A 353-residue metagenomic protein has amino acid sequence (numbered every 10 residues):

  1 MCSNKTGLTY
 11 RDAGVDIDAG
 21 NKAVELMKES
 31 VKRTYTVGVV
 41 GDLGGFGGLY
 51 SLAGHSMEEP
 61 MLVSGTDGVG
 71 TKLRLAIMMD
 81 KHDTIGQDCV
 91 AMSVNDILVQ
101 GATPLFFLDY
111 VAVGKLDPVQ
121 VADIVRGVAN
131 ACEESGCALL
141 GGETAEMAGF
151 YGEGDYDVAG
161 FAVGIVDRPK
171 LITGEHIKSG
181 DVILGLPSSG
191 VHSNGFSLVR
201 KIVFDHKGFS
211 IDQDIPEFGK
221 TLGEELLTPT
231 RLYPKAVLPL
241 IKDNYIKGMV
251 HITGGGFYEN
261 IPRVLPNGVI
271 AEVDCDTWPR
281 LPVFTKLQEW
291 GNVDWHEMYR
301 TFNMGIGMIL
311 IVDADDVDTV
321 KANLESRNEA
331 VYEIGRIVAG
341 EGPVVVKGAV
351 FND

Functional and structural regions predicted by a protein language model:
C2-D12, Q120-A138, Y151-Y156, S210 (+2 more regions): Glycine-/charge-enriched secondary-structure boundary and capping motifs
C2-V37: N-terminal amphipathic/basic leader segments beginning at the initiator methionine
D16, D67, G180, H251 (+1 more regions): Residue-level signature of catalytic and energy-coupling elements of molecular machines, predominantly ATP/GTP-dependent
V24, A122-V125, F196: Hydrophobic face of alpha-helices
M27, L49, S93-V94, V199-I202 (+4 more regions): Buried hydrophobic packing segments
E29-S189: Glycine-rich phosphate/pyrophosphate-binding loop regions near the starts of catalytic domains
S56-M57, V69-K72, D167-K170, V191-S193 (+4 more regions): Short, acidic Gly/Pro/Ser/Thr-rich loop/turn segments
D157, K170-F218, L222: Short, acidic (Asp/Glu-rich) active-site segment that either coordinates a divalent metal cofactor
